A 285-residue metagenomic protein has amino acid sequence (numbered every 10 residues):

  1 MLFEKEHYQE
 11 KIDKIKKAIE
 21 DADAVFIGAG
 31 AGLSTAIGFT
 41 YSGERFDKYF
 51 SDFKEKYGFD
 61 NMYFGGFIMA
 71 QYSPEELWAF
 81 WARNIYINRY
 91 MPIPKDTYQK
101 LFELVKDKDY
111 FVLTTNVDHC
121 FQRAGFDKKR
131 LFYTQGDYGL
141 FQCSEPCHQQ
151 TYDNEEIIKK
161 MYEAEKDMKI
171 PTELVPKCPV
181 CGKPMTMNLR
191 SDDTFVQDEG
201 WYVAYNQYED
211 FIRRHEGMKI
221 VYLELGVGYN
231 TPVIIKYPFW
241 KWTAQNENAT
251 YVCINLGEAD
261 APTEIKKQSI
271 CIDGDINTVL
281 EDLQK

Functional and structural regions predicted by a protein language model:
M1-K285: Conserved catalytic alpha/beta core of Sir2/sirtuin-type deacylases, generalized to analogous enzyme cores that bind
